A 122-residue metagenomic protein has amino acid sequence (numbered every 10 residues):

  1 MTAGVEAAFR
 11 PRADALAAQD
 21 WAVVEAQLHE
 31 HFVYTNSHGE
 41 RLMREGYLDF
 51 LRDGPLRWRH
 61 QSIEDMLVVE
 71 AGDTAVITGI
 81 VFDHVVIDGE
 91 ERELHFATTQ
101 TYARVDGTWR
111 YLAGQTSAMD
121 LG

Functional and structural regions predicted by a protein language model:
M1-E25, V33-G122: A beta-strand edge to alpha-helix "cap/lid" segment located at domain peripheries
